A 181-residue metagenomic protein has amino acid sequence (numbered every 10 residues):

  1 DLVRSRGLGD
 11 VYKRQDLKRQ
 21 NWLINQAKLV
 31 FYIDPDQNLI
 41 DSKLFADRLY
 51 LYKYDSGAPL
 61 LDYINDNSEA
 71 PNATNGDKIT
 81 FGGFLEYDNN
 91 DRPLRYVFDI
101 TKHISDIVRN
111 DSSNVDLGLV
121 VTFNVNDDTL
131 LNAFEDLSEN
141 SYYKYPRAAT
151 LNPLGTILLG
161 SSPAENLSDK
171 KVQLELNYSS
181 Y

Functional and structural regions predicted by a protein language model:
D1, K28, P35, N89 (+1 more regions): Proprotein-processing/basic-patch segments
L2-L8, Y12: Single conserved hydrophobic/aromatic residue that forms the stacking wall/gate of nucleotide- or nucleobase-binding
K13-D16, I33-I40: Short amphipathic, basic-aromatic surface patches that mediate peripheral association with negatively charged
R19-K28: Extended extracellular/luminal ectodomain segments enriched in beta-structured repeat modules
N21, K43-F45, F98: Conserved structured core elements
Q37-N38, S42-L51, L130-L137: Extended intrinsically disordered, low-complexity coil regions enriched in Ser, Thr, Gly, Ala and often Pro
D41-R92: Beta-strand-rich interaction/scaffold domains
N75-V115: Short, surface-exposed tryptophan/glycine-enriched loops that mediate extracellular molecular recognition
